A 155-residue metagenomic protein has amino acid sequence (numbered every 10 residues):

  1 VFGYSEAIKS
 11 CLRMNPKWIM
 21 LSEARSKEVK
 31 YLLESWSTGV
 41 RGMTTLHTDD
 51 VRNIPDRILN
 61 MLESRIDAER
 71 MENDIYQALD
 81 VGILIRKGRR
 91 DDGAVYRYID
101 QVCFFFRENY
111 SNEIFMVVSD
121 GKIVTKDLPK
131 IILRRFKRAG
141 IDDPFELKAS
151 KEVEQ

Functional and structural regions predicted by a protein language model:
V1-D74: Switch/coupling sub-region of P-loop NTPases
G3, G39-G42, G82, G88 (+3 more regions): Residue-identity detector for glycine
E23, D49-R52, D74-Q77, I114-G121 (+1 more regions): Short C-terminal domain-edge/linker segments immediately following a structured domain
P55, L59, E72-Y76, K130-K137 (+1 more regions): Generic detector of well-ordered alpha-helical segments enriched in charged/polar residues, highlighting helical
M71-N109: Phosphate-binding/switch region of NTP-binding enzymes
G93-Q155: NTP-binding/hydrolysis catalytic cores, primarily Walker-type P-loop NTPases
